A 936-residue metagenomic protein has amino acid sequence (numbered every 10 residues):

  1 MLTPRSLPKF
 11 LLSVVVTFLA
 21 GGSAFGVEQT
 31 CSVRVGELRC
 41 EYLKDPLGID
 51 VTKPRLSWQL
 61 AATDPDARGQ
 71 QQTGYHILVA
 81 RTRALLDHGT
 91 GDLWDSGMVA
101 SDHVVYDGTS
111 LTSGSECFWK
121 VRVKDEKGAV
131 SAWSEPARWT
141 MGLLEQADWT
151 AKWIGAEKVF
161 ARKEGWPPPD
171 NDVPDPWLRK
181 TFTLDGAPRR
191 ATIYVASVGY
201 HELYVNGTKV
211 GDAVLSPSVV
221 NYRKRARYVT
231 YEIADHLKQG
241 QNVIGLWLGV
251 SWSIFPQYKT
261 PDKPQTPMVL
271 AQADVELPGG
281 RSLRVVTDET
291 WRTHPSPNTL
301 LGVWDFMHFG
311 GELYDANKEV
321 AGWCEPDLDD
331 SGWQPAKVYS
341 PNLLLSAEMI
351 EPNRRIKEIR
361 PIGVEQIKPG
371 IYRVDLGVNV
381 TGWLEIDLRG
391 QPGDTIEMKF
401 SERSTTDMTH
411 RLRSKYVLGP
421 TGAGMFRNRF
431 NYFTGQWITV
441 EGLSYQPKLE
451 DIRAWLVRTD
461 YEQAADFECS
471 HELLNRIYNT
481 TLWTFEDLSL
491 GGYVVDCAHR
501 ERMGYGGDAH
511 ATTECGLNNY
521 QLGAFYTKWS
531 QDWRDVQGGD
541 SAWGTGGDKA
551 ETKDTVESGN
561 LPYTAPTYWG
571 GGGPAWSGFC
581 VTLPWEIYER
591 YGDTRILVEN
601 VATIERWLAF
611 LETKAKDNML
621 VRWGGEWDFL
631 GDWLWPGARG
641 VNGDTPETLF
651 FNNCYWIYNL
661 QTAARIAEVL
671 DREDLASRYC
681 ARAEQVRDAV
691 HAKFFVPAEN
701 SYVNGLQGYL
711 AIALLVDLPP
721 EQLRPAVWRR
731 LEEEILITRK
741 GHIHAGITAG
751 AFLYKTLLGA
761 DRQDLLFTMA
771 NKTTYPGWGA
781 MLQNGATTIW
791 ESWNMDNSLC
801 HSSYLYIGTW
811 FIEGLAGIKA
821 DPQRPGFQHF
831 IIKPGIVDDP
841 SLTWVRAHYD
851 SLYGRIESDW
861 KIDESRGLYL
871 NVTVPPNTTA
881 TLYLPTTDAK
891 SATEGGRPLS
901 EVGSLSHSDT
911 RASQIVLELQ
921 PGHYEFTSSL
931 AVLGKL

Functional and structural regions predicted by a protein language model:
M1-L7: N-terminal secretory signal peptides that target proteins for export/translocation
K9-G21: Bacterial N-terminal signal peptides
A24-E28: Boundary at the C-terminal end of the N-terminal hydrophobic targeting segment
Q29-E116, K120-H499, G507, A524-F525 (+5 more regions): Extracellular/oxidizing-compartment recognition motifs
A191-V195, V205, W383-F400, R427-N431 (+6 more regions): Alpha-helical support elements that line or immediately flank enzyme active sites and cofactor-binding pockets
Y200, L270, V286-P295, P447-T480 (+8 more regions): Active-site acid/base region of carbohydrate-active enzymes
I244, G310, Y314-D315, R500-E501 (+8 more regions): C-terminal capping/lid segments that line or modulate ligand- or cofactor-binding pockets
M268-D274, R281, V286-G322, E348-N353 (+4 more regions): Non-catalytic C-terminal accessory modules of carbohydrate-active enzymes
